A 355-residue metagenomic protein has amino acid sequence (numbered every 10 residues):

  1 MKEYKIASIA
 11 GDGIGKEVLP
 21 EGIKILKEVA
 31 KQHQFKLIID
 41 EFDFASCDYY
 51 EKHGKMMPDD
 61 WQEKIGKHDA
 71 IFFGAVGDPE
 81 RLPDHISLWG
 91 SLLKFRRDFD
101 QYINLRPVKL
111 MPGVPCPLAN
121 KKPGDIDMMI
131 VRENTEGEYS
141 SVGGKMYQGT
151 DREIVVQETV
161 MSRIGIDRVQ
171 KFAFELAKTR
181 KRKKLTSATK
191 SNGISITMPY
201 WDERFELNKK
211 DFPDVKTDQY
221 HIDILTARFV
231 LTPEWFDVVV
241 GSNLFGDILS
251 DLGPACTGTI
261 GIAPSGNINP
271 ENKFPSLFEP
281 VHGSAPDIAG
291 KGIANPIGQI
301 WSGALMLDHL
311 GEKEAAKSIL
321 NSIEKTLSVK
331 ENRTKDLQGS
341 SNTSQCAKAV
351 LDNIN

Functional and structural regions predicted by a protein language model:
A7-K24, E28-A30, T150-I222, W235: Glycine-rich phosphate/diphosphate-binding loop of Rossmann-like nucleotide-binding domains
D12-G15, D69, V131, A173 (+5 more regions): Buried hydrophobic positions in well-ordered alpha/beta secondary-structure cores of metabolic enzymes
G22, L26, Q299-L307, V350: Buried hydrophobic packing segments
Q34-P58, F229: N-terminal beta-loop-helix "entrance" segment that forms/cooperates in small-molecule cofactor or anionic ligand
Y49-V156, L244: N-terminal glycine-rich phosphate/adenylate-binding segment common to multiple enzyme folds
Y50, V230-E331: Glycine-rich phosphate/nucleotide-binding loop
G113, Y220-A227: Short acidic loop-to-helix transition motifs that present clustered carboxylates
T135, S141-R180, K184-S187, S191-I194 (+4 more regions): Glycine-rich phosphate/pyrophosphate-binding loop and the adjoining helix
